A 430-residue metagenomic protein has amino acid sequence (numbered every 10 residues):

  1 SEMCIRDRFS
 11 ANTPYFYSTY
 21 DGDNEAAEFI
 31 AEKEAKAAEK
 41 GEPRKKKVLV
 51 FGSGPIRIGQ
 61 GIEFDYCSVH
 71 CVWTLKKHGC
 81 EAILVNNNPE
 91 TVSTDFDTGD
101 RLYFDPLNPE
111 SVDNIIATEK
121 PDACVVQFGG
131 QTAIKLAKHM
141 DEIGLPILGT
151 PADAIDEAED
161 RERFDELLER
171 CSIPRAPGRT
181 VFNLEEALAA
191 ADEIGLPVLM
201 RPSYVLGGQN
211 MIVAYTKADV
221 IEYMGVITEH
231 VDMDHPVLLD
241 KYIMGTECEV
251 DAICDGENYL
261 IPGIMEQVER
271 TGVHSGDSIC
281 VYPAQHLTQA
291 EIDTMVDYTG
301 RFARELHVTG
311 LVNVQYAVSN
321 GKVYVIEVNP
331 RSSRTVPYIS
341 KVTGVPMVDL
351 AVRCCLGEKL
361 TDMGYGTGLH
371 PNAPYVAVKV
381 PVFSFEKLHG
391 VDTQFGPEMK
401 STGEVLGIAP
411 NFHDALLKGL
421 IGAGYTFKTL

Functional and structural regions predicted by a protein language model:
S1, D7-A11, D23, E32-K46 (+11 more regions): ATP-dependent carboxylate activation and anion-phosphoryl transfer catalytic cores that bind Mg-ATP to form
Y15-G22: Extreme N-terminal leader/targeting segments of oxidoreductases
A26-A27: Intrinsically disordered or compositionally simple regulatory linkers and C-terminal tails in signal-transduction
N87, L107, F128-Q131, E159 (+1 more regions): Short beta->alpha linker loops
V125: N-terminal Rossmann-like NAD(P) cofactor-binding module of classical short-chain dehydrogenase/reductase
T150-M211: A conserved helix-loop-beta module that forms one wall/lid of the active-site cleft in ATP-utilizing catalytic domains
